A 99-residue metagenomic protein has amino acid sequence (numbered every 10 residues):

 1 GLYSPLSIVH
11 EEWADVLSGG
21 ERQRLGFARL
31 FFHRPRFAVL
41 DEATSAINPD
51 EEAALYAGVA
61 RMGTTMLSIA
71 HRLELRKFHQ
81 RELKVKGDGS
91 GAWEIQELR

Functional and structural regions predicted by a protein language model:
G1-Y3: Conserved H-loop
L6-R99: ABC-family ATPase nucleotide-binding domain "signature/switch" substructure
